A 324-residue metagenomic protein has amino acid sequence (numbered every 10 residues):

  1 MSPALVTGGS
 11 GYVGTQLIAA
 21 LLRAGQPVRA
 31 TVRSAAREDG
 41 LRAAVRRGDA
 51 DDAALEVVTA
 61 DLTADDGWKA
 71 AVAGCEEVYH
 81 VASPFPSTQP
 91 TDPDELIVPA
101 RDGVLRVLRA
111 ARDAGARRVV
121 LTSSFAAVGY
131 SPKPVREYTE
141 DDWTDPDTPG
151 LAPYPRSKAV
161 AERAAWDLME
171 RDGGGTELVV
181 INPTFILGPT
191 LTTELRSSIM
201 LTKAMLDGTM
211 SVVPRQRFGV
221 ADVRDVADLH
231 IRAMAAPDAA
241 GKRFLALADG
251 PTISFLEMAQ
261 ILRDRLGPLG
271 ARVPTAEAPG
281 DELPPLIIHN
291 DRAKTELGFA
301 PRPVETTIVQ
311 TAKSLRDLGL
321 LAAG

Functional and structural regions predicted by a protein language model:
A4-Q26, T31: N-terminal Rossmann NAD(P)H-binding glycine-rich loop of SDR-like oxidoreductase domains
A36, G40, R46-D102: NAD(P)H-binding glycine-rich loop region in Rossmannoid oxidoreductase-like domains and their noncatalytic homologs
H80, P84, Q89-A152: Conserved Rossmann-fold NAD(P)-dependent oxidoreductase catalytic core, especially the SDR/UDP-sugar
Q89-P90, D145-L151, T192-T193, S197-D225: A conserved pocket-lining segment of Rossmann-fold NAD(P)-dependent short-chain dehydrogenase/reductase
P149-L178: Active-site Tyr-X1-5-Lys
G173-T176, G188-L201, A233-F244: Glycine/proline-rich active-site loop of Rossmann-fold NAD(P)-dependent oxidoreductases
R217, D228-P279, Q310-L315, G319-G324: Mid/C-terminal beta-alpha module of Rossmann-like enzyme folds, strongest in SDR-family dehydrogenases/epimerases
P279-A300, T311: Conserved C-terminal active-site "lid" loop/helix of NAD(P)H-dependent oxidoreductases that clamps the redox cofactor
